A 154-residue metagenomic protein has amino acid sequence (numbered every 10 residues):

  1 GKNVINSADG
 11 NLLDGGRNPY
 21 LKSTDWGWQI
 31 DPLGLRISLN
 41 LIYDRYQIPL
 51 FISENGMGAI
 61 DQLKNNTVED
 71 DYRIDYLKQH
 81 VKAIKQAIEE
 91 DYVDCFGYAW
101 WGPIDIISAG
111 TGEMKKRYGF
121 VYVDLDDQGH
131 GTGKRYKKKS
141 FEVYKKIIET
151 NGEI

Functional and structural regions predicted by a protein language model:
G1-I154: Non-catalytic scaffold segments within catalytic domains of secreted glycoside hydrolases
